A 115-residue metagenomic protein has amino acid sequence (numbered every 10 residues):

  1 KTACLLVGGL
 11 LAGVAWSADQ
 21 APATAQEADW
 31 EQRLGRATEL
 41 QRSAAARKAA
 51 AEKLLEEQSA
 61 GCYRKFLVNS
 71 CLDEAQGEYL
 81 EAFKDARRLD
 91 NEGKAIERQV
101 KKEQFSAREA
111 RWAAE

Functional and structural regions predicted by a protein language model:
K1-L5: Bacterial N-terminal signal peptides that target proteins for export
A12-S17: N-terminal signal peptide c-region/cleavage motif recognized by signal peptidases
A18-R33: Short, charge-rich amphipathic alpha-helices with coiled-coil/heptad character
D29, R33-R36, L40, A44 (+1 more regions): Soluble, non-transmembrane alpha-helical interaction regions
T38-Y63: Glycine-rich loop/turn
K48-A51, E81-E97: Amphipathic alpha-helical coiled-coil segments
L54-L80: Short coil/loop "hinge" linkers that interrupt or connect long alpha-helical coiled-coils or helical hairpins
G93-W112: Long amphipathic alpha-helical coiled-coil segments
